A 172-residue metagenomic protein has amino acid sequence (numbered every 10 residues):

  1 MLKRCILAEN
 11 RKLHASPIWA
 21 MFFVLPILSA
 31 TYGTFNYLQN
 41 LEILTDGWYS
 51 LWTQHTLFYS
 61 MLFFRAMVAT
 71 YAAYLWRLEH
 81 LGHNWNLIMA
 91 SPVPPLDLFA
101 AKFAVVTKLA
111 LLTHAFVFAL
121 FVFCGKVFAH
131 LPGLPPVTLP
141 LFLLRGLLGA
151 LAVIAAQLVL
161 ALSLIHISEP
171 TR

Functional and structural regions predicted by a protein language model:
M1-P26: Aromatic- and glycine-rich beta-strand/loop motifs that create alpha-glucan
I6-L13, L98-F99, P140-L143: Hydrophobic alpha-helical elements at and bordering transmembrane segments of multi-pass membrane proteins
A15, I88, V106-L109: Transmembrane alpha-helical segments and their boundary/interface "anchor" motifs in multi-pass integral membrane
S29-V68, A100-L162: Secretory targeting signals
T70-M89: Transmembrane helix boundary and interhelical loop/hinge segments in multi-pass membrane proteins
M89-P95: Short helix-to-coil transition segments within interhelical loops that connect adjacent transmembrane helices
P92, S163-L164: Helix-loop interface residues and adjacent transmembrane-helix termini in multi-pass membrane transporters, primarily
I165-T171: Residue-level detector of conserved catalytic or cofactor/ligand-binding positions in enzyme active sites
